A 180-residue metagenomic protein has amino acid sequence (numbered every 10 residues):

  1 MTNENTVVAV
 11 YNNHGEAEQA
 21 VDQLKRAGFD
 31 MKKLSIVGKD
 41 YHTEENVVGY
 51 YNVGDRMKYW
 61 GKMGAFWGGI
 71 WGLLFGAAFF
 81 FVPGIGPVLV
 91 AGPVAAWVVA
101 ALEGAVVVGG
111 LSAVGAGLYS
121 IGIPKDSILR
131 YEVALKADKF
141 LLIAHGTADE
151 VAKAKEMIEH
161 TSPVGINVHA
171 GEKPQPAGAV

Functional and structural regions predicted by a protein language model:
M1-T2, G72: N-terminal hydrophobic alpha-helix used for membrane targeting or insertion
T2-G54, A105-V180: Cytosol/matrix-facing juxtamembrane amphipathic, basic-hydrophobic segments adjacent to a transmembrane helix
V53-R130: Small-residue-rich hydrophobic membrane-insertion segments
